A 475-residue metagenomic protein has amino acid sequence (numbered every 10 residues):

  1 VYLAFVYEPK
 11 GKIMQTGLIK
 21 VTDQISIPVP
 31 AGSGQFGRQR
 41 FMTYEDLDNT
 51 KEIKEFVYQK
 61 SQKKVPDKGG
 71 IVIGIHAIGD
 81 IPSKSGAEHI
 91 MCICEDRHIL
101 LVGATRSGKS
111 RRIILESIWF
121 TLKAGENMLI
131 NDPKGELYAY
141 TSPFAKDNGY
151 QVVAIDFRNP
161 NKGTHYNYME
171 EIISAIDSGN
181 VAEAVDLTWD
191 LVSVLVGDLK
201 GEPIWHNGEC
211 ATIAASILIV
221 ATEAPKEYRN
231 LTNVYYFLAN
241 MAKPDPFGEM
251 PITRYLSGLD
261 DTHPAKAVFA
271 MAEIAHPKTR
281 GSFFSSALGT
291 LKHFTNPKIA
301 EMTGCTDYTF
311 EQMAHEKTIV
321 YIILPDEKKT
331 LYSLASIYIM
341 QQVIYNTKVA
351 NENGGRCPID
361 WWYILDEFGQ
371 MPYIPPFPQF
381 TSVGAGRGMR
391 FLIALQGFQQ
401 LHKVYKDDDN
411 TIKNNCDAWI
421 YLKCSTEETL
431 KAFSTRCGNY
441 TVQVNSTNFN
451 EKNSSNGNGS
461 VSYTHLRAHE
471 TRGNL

Functional and structural regions predicted by a protein language model:
V1-S107, R111-W119, A124, N161: Basic- and hydrophobic-enriched, low-structure N-terminal and domain-boundary segments that flank ATP-binding catalytic
Y2, G17, D46, Y255-G258 (+2 more regions): Acidic/proline-rich low-complexity IDRs
K10-Q15, A31-Q35, Y138, A287 (+2 more regions): Polar low-complexity intrinsically disordered regions
T22-Q24, F237, Y255, T464: Compositionally biased, intrinsically disordered low-complexity segments
V72-G86, I90-M389, V404, N414 (+2 more regions): P-loop NTPase motor domains
D190-V192, I204-G208, L218, Q379-S382 (+2 more regions): P-loop NTPase motor core of the ASCE superfamily
Q396: Conserved H-loop
